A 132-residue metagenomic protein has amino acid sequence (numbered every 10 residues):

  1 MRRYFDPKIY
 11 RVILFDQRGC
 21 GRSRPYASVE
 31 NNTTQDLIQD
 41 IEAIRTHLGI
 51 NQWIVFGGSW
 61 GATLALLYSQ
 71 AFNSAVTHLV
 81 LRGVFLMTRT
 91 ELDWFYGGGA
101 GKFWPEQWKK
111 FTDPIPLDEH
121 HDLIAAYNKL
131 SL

Functional and structural regions predicted by a protein language model:
M1-R3: The serine-hydrolase catalytic nucleophile loop
F5-R24: Conserved alpha/beta-hydrolase
Q17-G21, G61, F85-L86: Alpha/beta-hydrolase active-site loop signature
R18-N32, T90-E91: Glycine-rich "HGGG/HGxG" loop immediately N-terminal to the catalytic nucleophile of the alpha/beta-hydrolase
Q35-I54: Conserved acidic catalytic loop of the alpha/beta-hydrolase fold
W53, G57-A62: Conserved alpha/beta-hydrolase "nucleophile elbow" surrounding the catalytic nucleophile
A62-N73, L79: Short glycine-enriched nucleophile-adjacent loop and the immediately C-terminal alpha-helix near the catalytic center
S74-Y127: A catalytic-pocket lid/entrance helix-loop region that shapes and gates access to the active site across common
